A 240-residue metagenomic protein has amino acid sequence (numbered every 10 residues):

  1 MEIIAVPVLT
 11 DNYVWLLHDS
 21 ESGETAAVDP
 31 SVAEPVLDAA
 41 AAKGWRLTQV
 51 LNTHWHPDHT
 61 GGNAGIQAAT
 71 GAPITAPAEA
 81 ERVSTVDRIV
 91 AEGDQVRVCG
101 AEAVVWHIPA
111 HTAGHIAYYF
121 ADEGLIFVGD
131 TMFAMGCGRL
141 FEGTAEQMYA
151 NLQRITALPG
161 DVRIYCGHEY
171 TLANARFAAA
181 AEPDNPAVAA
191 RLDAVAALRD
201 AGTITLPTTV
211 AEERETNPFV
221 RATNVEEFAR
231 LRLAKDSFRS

Functional and structural regions predicted by a protein language model:
M1-W45, A117-G129: Conserved beta-strand hairpin/beta-sheet module of binuclear metal-dependent hydrolase folds, prominently
L9, T25, V32-W106, A194: Active-site HxH/HxHxD metal-binding segment of metal-dependent hydrolases
L16, Q95-A121, L125-I126, A157: Core dinuclear metal-dependent hydrolase active-site scaffold
L17, D29, H54, I66 (+7 more regions): Divalent metal-coordination and catalytic microenvironments
V28, I74-A76, F127-V128, C166: Hydrophobic residues in well-ordered beta-strands that form the structural core
P30-S31, W55, E79-A80, H111-T112 (+4 more regions): Active-site metal-binding loops of divalent metal-dependent hydrolases
G136-V162: Active-site-adjacent loop/tail segments of enzyme domains
Q153-R163, Y170-S240: Accessory terminal helices/loops
